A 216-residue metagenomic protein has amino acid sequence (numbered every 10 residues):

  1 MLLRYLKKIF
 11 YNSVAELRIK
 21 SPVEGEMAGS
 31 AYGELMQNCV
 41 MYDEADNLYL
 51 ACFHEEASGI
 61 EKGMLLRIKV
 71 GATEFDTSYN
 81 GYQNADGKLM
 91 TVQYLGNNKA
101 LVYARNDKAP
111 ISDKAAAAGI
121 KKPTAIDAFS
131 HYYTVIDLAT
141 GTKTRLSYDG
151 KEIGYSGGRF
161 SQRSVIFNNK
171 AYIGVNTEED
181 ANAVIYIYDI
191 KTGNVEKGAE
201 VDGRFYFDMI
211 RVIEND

Functional and structural regions predicted by a protein language model:
M1-A15, E61-T73, K121-A139, I185-D189: Beta-propeller blade signature
M1-M36, Y42: Long, acidic/polar, low-complexity amphipathic helices and coiled-coil-like
M1-R4, L50-K62, A104-A128, N176-E179: Short, conserved, GDST-rich strand-edge loop motifs in beta-rich repeat architectures
F10-E26, E74-N84, T142-K151, E196-G203: Beta-propeller fold detector
G29-V40, Q83-N97, G154-S164, G203-N215: Repeated scaffold domains used in trafficking and secretory/extracellular systems, primarily beta-propellers
A45-N47, N97-K99, N168-K170: Short coil/turn segments that connect the beta-strands within blades of beta-propeller domains
L89-S156: C-terminal structural cap/anchor segments
K143-V201: C-terminal structured domain segments
